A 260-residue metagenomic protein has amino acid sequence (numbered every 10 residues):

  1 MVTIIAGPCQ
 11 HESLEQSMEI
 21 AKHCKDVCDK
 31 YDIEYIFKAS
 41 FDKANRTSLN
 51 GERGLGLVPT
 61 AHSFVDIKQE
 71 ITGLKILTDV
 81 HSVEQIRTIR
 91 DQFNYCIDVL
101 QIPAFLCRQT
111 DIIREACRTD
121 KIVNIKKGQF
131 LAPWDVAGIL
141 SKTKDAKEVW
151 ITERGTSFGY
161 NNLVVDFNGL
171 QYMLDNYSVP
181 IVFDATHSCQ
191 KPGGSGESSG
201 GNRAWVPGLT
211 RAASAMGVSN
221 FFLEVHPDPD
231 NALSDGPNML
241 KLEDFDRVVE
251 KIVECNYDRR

Functional and structural regions predicted by a protein language model:
M1-I5, Y257-R260: N-terminal amphipathic alpha-helix/helix-capping segment at the start of soluble metabolic enzymes
M1-T3, Y31-Y35, T72-I76, C96-D98 (+4 more regions): Short, well-ordered coil/turn segments that N-cap beta-strands
I4-Q16, Y35-L57, V225-D235: Glycine-rich, proline-tolerant flexible connector loops at the mouths of alpha/beta enzymes
H23-D26, Y31, N50-L77, A116-I122 (+3 more regions): Alpha-helix-loop-beta-strand connector modules within alpha/beta enzyme cores
I33-S40, K75-V80, F183, S219-H226: Short beta-strand segments at enzyme active-site cores
F37, S195-R260: C-terminal alpha-helical cap/extension of soluble enzyme domains
L55-G56, I71-Q85, I97-I113, K121-P133 (+1 more regions): Catalytic beta/alpha-barrel core
R108, C117-V225: Catalytic alpha/beta core domains of metabolic enzymes, predominantly
